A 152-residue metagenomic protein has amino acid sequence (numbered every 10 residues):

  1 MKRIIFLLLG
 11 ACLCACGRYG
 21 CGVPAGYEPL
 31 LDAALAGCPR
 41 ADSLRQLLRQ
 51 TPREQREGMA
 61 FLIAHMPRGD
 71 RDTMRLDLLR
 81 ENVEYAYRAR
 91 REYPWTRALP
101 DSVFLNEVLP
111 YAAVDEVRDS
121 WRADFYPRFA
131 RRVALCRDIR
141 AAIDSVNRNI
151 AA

Functional and structural regions predicted by a protein language model:
K2-L7: Sec-dependent signal peptide recognition, specifically the positively charged N-region followed immediately by
L13-A15: C-terminal motif of bacterial Sec signal peptides marking the signal peptidase cleavage site
G17-A152: N-terminal accessory/pre-domain segments preceding catalytic cores
